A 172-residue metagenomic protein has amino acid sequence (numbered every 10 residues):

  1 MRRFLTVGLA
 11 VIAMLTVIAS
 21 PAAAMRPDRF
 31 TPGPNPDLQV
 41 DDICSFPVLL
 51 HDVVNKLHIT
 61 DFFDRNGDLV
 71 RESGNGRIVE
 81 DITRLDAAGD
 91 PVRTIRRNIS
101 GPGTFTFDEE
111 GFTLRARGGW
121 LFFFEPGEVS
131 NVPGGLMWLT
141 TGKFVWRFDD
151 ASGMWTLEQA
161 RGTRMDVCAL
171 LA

Functional and structural regions predicted by a protein language model:
M1-G8: Bacterial N-terminal signal peptides that target proteins for export
T6, P21-R26: Basic/polar N-terminal segments that are highly enriched at the extreme N-terminus, encompassing both cleavable
M14-A22: C-terminal segment of classical bacterial N-terminal signal peptides
A24-A172: Beta-strand-enriched cores of mature, soluble protein domains
